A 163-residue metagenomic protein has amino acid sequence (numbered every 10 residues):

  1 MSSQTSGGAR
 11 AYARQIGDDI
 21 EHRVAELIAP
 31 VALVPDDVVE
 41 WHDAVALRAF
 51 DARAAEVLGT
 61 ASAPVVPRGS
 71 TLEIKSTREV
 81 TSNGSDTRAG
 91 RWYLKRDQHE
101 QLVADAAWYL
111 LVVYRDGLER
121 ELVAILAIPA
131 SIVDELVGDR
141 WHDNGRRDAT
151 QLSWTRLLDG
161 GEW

Functional and structural regions predicted by a protein language model:
M1-W163: Nucleic-acid endonuclease domains
